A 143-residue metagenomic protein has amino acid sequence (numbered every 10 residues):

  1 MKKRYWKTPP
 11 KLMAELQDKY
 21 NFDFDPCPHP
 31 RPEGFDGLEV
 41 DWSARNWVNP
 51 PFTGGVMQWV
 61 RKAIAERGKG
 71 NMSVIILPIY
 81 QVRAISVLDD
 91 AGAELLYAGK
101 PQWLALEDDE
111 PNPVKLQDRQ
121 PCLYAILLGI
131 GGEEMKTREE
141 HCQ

Functional and structural regions predicted by a protein language model:
M1-Q143: Class I S-adenosyl-L-methionine-dependent methyltransferase catalytic core
